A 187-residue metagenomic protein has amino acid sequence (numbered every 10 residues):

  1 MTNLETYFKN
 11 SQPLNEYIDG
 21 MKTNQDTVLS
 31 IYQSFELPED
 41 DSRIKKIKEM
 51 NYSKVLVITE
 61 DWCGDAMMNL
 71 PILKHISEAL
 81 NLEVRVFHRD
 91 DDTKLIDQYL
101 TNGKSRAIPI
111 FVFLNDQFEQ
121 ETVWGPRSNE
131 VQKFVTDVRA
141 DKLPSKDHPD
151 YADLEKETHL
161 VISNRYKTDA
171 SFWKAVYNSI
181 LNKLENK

Functional and structural regions predicted by a protein language model:
M1-S53, A79, E83, D97-R106 (+1 more regions): Non-globular targeting/processing and membrane-anchoring segments
K45-H75: Local sequence-structure signature of Cys/Sec-based thiol-disulfide redox active-site neighborhoods
L56-T59, L73, N81-I96, L114: Thiol-based oxidoreductase modules, predominantly thioredoxin-like and allied folds used for disulfide exchange
G64, T93, E130: Flexible, glycine-rich phosphate/dinucleotide-binding loops and adjacent beta-alpha linkers at cofactor/substrate
